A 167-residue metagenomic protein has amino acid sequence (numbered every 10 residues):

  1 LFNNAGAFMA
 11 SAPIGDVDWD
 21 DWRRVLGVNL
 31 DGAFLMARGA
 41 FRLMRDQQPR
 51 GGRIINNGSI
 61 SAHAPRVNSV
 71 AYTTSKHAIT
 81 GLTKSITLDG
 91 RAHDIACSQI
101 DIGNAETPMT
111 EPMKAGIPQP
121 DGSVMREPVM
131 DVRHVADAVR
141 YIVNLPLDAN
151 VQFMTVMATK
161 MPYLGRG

Functional and structural regions predicted by a protein language model:
A12, G39-G51: A short helix-coil junction within the Rossmann-fold of NAD(P)-dependent oxidoreductases
A12-I14, D21-R23: Substrate-binding pocket helix/loop in short-chain dehydrogenase/reductase
G15, A64-V70, E127: Active-site loop immediately N-terminal to the catalytic Tyr-X3-Lys motif of short-chain dehydrogenase/reductase
A37, S75: Active-site helix of classical SDR
R42, L88-R91: Alpha-helical segment proximal to the catalytic Tyr-Lys
S59: Residue(s) in the substrate-gating loop at a strand-loop-helix junction that position the organic substrate next
Q99-I100, P118-G165: C-terminal helical subdomain
